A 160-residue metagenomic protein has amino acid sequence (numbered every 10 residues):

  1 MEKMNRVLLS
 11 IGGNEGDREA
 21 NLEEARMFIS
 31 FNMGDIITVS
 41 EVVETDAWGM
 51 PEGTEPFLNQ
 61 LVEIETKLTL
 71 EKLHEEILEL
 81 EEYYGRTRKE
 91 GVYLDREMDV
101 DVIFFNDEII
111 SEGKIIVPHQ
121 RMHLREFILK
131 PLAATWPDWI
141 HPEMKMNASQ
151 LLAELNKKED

Functional and structural regions predicted by a protein language model:
E2-M33, S40-A47: N-terminal beta1-alpha1 ligand-phosphate binding loop
G16, W48-F57, L68-E75, E79-D160: Flexible, gly/pro- and Lys/Arg-enriched active-site loops
M33-D35, E65-T66: A generic structural motif
I37-S40, K130: A short, local hydrophobic-aromatic micro-motif
V62: Short basic (Lys/Arg) and small-residue
